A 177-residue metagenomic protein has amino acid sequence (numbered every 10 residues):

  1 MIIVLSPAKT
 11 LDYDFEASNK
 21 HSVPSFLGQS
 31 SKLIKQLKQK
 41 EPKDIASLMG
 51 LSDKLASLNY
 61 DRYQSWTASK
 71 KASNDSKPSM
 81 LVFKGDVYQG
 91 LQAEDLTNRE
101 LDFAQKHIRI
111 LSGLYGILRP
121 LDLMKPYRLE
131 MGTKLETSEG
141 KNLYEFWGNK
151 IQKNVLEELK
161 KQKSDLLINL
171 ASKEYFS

Functional and structural regions predicted by a protein language model:
I2-V4, L167: Conserved beta-strand scaffold positions in the cores of enzyme catalytic domains, especially in NTP/NDP-utilizing
V4-D95: Active-site helix-to-loop segments that bind/position phosphate- or nucleotide-bearing substrates and donors across
A93-S177: Internal, well-folded beta-alpha domain core
